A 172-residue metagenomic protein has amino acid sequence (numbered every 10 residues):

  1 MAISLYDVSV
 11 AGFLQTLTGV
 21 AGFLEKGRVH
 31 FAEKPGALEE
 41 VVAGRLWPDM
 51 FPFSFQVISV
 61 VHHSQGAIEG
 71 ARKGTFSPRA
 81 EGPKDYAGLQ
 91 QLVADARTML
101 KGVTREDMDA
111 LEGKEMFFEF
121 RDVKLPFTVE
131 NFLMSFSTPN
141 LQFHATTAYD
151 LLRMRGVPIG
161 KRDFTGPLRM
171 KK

Functional and structural regions predicted by a protein language model:
A2-Q15, A37-V60, A80-L89, R121-N140 (+1 more regions): Alpha-helical scaffold segments that form or flank carboxylate-/histidine-based iron centers
L17, A21-R28, Q65-I68, A94-K101 (+1 more regions): Structural signal for well-ordered, non-membrane alpha-helices
G27-P35, V103-A110, M154-I159: Surface-exposed helix-capping loop/turn segments at secondary-structure junctions
F31-G36, F76, F120: Conserved, structured C-terminal
L38, V42, L46-D49, R72-T75 (+5 more regions): Glycine-rich, flexible loop/turn motifs
D49-S77, A96-T104: Conserved alpha-helical segments that form or flank metal/cofactor-binding pockets of metalloenzymes
E81-L152: Acidic/histidine-rich alpha-helical segments that form the ligand environment of transition-metal centers
R153-K172: C-terminal end-helix/capping segment
